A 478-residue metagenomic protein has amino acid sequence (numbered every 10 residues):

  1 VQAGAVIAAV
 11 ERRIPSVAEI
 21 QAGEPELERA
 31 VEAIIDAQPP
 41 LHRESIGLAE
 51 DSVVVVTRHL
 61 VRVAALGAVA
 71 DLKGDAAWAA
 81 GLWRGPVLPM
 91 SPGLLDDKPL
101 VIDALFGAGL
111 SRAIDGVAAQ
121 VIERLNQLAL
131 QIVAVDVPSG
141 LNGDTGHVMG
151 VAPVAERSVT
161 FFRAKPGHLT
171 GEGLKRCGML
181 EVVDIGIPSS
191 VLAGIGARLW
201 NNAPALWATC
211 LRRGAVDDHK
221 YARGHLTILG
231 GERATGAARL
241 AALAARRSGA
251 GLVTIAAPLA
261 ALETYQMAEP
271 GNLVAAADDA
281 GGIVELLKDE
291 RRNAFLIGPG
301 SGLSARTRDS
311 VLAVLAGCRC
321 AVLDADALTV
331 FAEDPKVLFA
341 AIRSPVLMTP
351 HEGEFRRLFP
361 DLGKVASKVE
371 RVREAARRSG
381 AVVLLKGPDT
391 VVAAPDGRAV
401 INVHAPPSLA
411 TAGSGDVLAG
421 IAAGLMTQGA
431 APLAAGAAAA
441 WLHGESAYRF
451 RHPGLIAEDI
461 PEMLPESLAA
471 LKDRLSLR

Functional and structural regions predicted by a protein language model:
V1-G4, A8, R29-A33, A37-R43 (+7 more regions): Small-residue (G/A/S/T)-rich helix-start motifs and N-terminal tracts that mark the onset
E11, P25-E26: Exposed regions on extracellular, virion, or secretory-pathway luminal proteins
S16-E19, G23-E24, D36, H42: Protein-protein interaction and targeting regions used for scaffolding, dimerization, and localization
A79-G93: Glycine-rich oxoanion-binding loops at beta->alpha junctions
K98-L100, L105-G196: Internal gly/pro-rich beta-alpha loop/helix module that stabilizes soluble enzyme cofactors or their anionic handles
